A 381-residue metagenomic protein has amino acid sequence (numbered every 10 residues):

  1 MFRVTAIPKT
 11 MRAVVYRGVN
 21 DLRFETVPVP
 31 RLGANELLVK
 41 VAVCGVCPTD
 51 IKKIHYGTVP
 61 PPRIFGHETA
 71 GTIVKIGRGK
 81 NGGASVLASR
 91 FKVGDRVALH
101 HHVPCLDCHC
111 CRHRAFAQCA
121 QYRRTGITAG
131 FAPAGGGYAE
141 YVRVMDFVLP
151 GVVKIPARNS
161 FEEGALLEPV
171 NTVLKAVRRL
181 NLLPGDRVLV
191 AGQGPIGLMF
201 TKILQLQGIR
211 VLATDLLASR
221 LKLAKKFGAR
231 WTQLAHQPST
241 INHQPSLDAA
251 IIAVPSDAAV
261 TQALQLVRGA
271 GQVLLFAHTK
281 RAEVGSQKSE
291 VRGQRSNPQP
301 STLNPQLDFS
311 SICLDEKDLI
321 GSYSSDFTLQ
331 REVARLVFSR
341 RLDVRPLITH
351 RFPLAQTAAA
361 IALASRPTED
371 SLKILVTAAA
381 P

Functional and structural regions predicted by a protein language model:
M1-A6, R78-V93, R230-D248, R281-P305 (+1 more regions): Intrinsic disorder/low-complexity segments
F2-M11, F327-P381: C-terminal hydrophobic helical "lid"/dimerization subdomain of Rossmann-like NAD(P)H-dependent oxidoreductases
V29-C44, G57-R112, P156: Glycine-rich beta-strand-centered segment in the early N-terminal region that forms part of a ligand/cofactor-binding
V43, H100, I251-V254, F276: Short, well-ordered coil/turn residues at beta-beta hairpins and beta-strand->alpha-helix junctions within
G83, D107-A191: NAD(P)H dinucleotide-binding glycine-rich loop of Rossmann-like/cofactor-binding domains, especially the beta1-alpha1
N159-A235: Mid-domain Rossmann-like dinucleotide-binding core that forms the NAD(H)/NADP(H) cofactor-binding site
D257-R341, T377-P381: Glycine-rich phosphate-binding loop and adjacent beta-alpha segment of Rossmann(oid) nucleotide-cofactor-binding
